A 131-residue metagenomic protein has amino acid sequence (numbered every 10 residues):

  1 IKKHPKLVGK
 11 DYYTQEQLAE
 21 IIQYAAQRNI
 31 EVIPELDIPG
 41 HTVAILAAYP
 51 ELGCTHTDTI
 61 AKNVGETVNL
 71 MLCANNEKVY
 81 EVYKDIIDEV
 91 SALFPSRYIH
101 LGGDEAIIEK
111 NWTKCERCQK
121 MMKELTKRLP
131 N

Functional and structural regions predicted by a protein language model:
I1-N131: Substrate-binding cleft of carbohydrate-active enzyme catalytic domains
